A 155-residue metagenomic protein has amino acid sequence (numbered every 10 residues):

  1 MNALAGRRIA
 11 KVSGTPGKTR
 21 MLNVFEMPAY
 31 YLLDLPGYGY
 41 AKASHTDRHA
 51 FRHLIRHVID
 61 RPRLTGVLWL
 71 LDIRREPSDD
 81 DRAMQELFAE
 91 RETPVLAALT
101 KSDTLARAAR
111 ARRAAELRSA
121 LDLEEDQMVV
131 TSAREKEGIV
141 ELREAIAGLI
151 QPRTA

Functional and structural regions predicted by a protein language model:
M1-K42, T46, Q151-R153: Conserved G1/Walker A P-loop phosphate-binding module
N2, H45-R48, R82-E86, A111-A114 (+1 more regions): Short, glycine/charged-enriched secondary-structure capping and boundary segments
T19, R48-R52, S78, K136-I139: Amphipathic alpha-helical transducer elements in NTP-driven molecular machines
R20-M27, R52-D60: Conserved alpha-helical scaffold flanking the Walker A/P-loop in AAA+ ATPase domains
D34, T100, S132: Active-site glycine-centered loops adjacent to acidic/histidine catalytic or metal-binding residues that shape
Y38-R48, R74, D103-A106: Flexible beta-alpha connector loops of hexameric P-loop NTPases
H53-D126: Conserved C-terminal guanine-recognition region of P-loop GTPase G domains, centered on the G4
T104-A155: Canonical P-loop GTPase G-domain recognition
